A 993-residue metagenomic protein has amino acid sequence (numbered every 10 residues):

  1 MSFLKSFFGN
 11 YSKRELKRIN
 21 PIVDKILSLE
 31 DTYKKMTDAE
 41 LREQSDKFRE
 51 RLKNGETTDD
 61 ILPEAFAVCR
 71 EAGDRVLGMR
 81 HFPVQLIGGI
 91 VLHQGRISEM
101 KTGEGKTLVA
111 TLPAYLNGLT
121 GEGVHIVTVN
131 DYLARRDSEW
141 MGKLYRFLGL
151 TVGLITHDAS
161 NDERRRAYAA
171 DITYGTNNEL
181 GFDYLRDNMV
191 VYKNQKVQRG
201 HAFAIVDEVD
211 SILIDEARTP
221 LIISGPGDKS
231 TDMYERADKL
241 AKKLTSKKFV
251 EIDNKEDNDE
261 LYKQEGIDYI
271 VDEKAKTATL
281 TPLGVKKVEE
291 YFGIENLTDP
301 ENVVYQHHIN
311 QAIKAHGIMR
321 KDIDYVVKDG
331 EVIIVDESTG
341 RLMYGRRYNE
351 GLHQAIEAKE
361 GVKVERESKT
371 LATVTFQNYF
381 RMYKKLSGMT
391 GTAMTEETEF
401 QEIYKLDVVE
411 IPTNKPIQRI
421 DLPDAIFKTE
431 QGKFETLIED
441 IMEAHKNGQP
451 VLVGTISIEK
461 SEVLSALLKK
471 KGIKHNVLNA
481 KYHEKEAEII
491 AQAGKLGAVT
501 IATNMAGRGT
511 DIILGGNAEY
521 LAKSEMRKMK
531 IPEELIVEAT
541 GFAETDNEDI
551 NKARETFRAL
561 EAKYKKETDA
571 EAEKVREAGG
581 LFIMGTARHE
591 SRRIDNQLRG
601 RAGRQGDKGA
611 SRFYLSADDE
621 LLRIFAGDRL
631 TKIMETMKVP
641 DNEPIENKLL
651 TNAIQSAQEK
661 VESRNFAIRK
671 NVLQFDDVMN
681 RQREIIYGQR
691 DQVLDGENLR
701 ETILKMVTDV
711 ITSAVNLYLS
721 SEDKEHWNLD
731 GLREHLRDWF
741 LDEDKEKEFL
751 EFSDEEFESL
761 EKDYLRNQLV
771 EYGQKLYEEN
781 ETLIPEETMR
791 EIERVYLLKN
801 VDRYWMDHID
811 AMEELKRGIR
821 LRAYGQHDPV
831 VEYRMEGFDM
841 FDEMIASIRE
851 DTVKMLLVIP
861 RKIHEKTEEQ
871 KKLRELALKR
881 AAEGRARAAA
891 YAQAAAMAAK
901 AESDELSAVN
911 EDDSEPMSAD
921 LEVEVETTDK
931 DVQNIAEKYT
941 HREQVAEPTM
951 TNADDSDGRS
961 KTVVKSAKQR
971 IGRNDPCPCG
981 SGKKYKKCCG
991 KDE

Functional and structural regions predicted by a protein language model:
M1-S616, E620-K638, Y687-G688, K705 (+2 more regions): Conserved P-loop NTPase motor core
L16-I19, K34-R42, G55-F66, G78 (+21 more regions): Conserved phosphate/pyrophosphate-binding and hydrolysis machinery centered on Walker-type P-loop NTPases, extending
E30-Y33, E40, L52-D59, C69-R80 (+33 more regions): Short secondary-structure junctions and interdomain/linker hinges
A65-R70, L92, T173, V209 (+9 more regions): Core structural elements
F613-Y614, E620-I624, L630-V672, R683: Arginine-glycine-biased low-complexity disordered regions
Q689-E993: Acidic/negatively charged segments and metal-coordination signatures
